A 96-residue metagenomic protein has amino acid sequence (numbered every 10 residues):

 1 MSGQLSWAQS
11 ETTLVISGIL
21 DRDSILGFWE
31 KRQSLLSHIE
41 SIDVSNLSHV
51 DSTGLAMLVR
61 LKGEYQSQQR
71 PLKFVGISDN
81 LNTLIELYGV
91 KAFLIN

Functional and structural regions predicted by a protein language model:
M1-V15: Short beta-strand/loop segment at the start of cytosolic alpha/beta domains
I19-L35, E40-L94: Amphipathic alpha-helical interaction surfaces in cytosolic regulatory modules
